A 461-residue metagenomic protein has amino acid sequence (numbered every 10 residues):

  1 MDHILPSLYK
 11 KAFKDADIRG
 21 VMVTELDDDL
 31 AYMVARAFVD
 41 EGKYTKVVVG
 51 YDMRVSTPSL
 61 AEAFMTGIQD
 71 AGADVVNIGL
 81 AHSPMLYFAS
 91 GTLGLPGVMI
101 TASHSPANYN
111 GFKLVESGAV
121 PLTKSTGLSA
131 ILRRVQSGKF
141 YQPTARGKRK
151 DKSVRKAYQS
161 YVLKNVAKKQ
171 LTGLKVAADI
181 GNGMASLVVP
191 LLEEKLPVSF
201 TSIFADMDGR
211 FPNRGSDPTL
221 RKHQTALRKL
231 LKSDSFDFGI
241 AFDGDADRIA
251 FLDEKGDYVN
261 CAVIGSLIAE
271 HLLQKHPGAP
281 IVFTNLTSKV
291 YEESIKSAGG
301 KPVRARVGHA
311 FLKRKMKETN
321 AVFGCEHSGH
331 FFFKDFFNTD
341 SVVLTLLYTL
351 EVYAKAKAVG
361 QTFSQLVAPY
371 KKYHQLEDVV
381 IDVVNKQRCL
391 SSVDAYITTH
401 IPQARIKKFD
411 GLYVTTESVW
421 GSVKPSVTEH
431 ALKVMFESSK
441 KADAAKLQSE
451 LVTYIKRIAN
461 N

Functional and structural regions predicted by a protein language model:
M1-T66, D70-G72, K148-L174: An N-terminal, well-structured beta->alpha segment
I4, N110-K232: Gly/Ser/Thr-enriched, mixed-charge loops and adjacent short helices that form phosphate/oxyanion-binding elements
R36, V47-N110, L192-L252: N-terminal small/polar loop signature for handling phosphorylated ligands or for N-terminal nucleophile
K46-D52, K175-A177, P280-N285, V322: Short glycine-rich phosphate-binding loop at a beta-alpha junction
G97-Y109, L114, L231-D253, Y258 (+2 more regions): Glycine-rich phosphate-binding loop
A107-N108, L114-S125, A130-R133, L171-T172 (+1 more regions): Replace "Mg2+/Mn2+-dependent" with "divalent metal-dependent
H276-N461: Phosphate-binding and adjacent anionic-ligand microenvironments
